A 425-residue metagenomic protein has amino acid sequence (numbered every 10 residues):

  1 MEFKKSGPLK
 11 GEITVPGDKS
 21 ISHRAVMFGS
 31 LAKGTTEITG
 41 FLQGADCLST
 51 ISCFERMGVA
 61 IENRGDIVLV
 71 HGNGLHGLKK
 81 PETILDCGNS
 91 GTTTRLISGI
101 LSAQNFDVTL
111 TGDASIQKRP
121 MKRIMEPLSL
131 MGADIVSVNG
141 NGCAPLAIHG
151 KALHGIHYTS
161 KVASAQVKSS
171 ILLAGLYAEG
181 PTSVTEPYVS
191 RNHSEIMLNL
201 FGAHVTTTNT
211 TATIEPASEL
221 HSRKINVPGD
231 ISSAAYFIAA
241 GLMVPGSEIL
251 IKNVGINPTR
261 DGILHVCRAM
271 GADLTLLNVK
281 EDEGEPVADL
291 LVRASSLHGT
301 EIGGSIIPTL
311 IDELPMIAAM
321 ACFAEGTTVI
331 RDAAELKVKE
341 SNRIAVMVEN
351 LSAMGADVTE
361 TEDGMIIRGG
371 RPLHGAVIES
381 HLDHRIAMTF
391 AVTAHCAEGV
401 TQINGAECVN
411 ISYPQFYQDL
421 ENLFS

Functional and structural regions predicted by a protein language model:
M1-S425: Structural preference for solvent-exposed beta-strand-turn elements and adjacent flexible terminal/loop segments within
